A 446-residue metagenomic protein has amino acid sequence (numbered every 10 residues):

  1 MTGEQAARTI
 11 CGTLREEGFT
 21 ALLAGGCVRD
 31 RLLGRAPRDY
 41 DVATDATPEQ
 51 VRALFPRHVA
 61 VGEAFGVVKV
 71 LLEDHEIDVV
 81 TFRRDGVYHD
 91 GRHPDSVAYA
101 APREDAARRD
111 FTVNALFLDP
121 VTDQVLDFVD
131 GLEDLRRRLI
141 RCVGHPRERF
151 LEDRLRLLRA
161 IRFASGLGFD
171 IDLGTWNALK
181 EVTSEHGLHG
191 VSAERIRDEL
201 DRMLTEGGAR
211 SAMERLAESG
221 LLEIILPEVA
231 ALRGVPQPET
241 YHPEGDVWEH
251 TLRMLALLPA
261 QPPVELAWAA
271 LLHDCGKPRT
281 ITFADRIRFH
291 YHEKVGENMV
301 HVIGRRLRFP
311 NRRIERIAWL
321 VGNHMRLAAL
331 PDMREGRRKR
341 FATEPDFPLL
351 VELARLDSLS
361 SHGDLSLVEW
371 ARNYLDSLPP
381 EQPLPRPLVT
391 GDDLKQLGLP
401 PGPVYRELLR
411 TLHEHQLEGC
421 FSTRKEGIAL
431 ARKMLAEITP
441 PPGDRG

Functional and structural regions predicted by a protein language model:
M1-G446: Catalytic cores of the polymerase beta-like nucleotidyltransferase superfamily and closely associated nucleotide
